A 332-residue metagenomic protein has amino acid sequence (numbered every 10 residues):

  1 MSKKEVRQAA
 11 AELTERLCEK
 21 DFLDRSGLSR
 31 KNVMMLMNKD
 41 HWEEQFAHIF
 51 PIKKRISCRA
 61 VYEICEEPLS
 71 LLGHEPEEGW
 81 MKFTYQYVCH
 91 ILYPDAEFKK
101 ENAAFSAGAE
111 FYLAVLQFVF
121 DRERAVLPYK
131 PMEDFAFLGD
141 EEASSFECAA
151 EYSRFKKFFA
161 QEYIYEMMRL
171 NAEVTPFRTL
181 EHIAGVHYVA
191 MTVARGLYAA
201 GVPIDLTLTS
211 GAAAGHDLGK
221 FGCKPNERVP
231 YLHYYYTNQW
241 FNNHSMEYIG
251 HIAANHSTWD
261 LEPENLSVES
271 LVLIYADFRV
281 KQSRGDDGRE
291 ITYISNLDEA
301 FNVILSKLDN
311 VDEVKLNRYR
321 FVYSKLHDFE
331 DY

Functional and structural regions predicted by a protein language model:
S2-R154, V174-I204, G215, P225 (+2 more regions): Divalent metal-dependent phosphate-bond-processing catalytic cores, especially two-metal-ion Mg2+/Mn2+ enzymes that act
A150-M168: Short alpha-helical hairpin
Q161-Y165, H187, M191, N238 (+1 more regions): An amphipathic alpha-helix signature
E162-M167, T207-L218: A short glycine/small-residue-enriched secondary-structure motif
L208-A212, F221, I252, V272-L273: Active-site alpha-helix of zinc metalloproteases
K220-E264: Helix-adjacent hinge/juxtasegments
